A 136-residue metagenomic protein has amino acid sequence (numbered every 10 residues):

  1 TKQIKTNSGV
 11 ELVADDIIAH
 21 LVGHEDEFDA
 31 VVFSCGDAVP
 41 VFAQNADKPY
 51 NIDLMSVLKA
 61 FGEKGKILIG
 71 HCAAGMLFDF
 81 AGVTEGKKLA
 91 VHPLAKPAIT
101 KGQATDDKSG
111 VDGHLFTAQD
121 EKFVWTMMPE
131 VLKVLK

Functional and structural regions predicted by a protein language model:
T1-L68, M76-K88, K96-K136: Extended, subdomain-level signal for the structured scaffold at the beginning of enzyme domains
